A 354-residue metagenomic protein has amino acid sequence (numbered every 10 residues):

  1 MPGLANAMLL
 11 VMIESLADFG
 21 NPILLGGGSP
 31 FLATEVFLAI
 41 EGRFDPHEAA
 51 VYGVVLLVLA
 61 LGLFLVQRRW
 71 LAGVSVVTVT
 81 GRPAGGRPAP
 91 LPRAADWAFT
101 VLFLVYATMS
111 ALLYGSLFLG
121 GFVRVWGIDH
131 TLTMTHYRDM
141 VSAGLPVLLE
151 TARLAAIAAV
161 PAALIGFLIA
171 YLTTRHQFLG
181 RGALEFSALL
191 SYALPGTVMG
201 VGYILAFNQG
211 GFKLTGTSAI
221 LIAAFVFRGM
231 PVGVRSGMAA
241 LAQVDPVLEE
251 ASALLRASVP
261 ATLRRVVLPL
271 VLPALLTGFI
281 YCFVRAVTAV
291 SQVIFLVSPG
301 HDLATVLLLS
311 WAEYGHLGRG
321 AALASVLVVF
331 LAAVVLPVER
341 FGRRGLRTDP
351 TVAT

Functional and structural regions predicted by a protein language model:
M1-A17, T100-A111, F186, L190 (+5 more regions): Transmembrane alpha-helices
G3, V101-A107, A143-A155, A193 (+2 more regions): Loop-to-helix entry region at the N-terminal start of transmembrane alpha-helices in multi-pass membrane transporters
L16-G20, L112-G115, L119-F122, L164-I169 (+4 more regions): Membrane-embedded alpha-helices of multi-pass transport/permease systems
N21, A50-L91, Y171-T173, F178-G180 (+5 more regions): C-terminal transmembrane helix and the adjacent membrane-cytosol boundary/short C-terminal tail of inner/organellar
P22-G27, P83-A89, V123-G127, T131-M134 (+6 more regions): Membrane-interfacial helix termini and adjacent extracytoplasmic/periplasmic loops of multi-pass transporters
P22-L61, L91-A95, G121-L145, V287 (+1 more regions): Interhelical loop and adjacent transmembrane-helix boundary motif in polytopic membrane transport permeases
Y52, L56-A60, L65-W70, L112-G115 (+1 more regions): Transmembrane alpha-helix signature in integral membrane proteins
A89-L102, L168-Y203, A353-T354: Cytoplasmic-entry segments and transmembrane alpha-helices of multi-pass inner-membrane transporters
